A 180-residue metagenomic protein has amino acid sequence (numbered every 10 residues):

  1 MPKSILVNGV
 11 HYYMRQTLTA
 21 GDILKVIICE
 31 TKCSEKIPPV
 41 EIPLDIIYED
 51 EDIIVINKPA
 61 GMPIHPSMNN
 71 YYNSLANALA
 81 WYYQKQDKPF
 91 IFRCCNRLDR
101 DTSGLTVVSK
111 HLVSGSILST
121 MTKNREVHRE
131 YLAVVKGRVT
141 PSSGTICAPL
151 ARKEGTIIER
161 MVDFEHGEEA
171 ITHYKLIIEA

Functional and structural regions predicted by a protein language model:
M1-A180: RNA pseudouridine synthases
